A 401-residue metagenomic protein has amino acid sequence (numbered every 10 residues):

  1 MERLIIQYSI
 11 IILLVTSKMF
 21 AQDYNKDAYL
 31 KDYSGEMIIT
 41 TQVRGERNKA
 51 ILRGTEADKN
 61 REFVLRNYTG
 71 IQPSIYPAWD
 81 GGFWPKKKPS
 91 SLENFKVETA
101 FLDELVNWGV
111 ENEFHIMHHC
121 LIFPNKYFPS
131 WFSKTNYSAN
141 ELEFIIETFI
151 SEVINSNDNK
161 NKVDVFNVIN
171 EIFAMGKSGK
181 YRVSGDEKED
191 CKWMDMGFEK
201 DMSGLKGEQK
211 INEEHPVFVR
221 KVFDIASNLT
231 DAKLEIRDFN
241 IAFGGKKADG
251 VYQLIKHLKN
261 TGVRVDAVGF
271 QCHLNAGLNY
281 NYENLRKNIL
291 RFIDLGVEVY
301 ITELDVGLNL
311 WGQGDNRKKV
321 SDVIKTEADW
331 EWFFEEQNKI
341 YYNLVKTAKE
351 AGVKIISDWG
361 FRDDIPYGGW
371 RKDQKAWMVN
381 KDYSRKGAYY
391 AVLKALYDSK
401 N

Functional and structural regions predicted by a protein language model:
E2-I11, K18: Sec-dependent signal peptide recognition, specifically the positively charged N-region followed immediately by
Q22-G70, S74-Y76: Boundary/entry segment of secreted carbohydrate-active catalytic domains
E36-T40, G70-Q72, H115-M117, V163-N167 (+4 more regions): Structural preference for beta-strand elements that scaffold enzyme active sites
T41-D58, W79-A100, F173-G176, I241-G250 (+3 more regions): Acidic-and-aromatic substrate-binding clefts and catalytic sites of carbohydrate-active enzymes
R47-R66, E143-S156, K246-L258, L285 (+1 more regions): Short, acidic/polar
R66-K86, L92, T99-E235, F239-I241 (+1 more regions): Substrate-binding cleft and catalytic face of glycoside hydrolase catalytic domains, especially the flexible beta-alpha
E93-H115, D201, G207-D238, G245-D322 (+1 more regions): Glycoside hydrolase catalytic-domain groove-lining segments
N167, E171-I211, I225, N284-Y300 (+1 more regions): Aromatic-rich peripheral "rim/lid" segments of glycoside hydrolase catalytic domains that contact and position glycan
